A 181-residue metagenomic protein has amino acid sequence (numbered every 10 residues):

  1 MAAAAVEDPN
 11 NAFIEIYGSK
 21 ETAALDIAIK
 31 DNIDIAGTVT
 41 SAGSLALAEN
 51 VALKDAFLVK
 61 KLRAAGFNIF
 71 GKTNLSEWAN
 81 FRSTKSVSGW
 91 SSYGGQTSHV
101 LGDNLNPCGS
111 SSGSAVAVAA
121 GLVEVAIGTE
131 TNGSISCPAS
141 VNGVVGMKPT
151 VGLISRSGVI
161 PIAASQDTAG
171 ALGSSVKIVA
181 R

Functional and structural regions predicted by a protein language model:
M1-V51, D55-A56, L75-N80: Short, well-ordered alpha-helical
A56, R63-A180: Short glycine/serine-rich loop segments
